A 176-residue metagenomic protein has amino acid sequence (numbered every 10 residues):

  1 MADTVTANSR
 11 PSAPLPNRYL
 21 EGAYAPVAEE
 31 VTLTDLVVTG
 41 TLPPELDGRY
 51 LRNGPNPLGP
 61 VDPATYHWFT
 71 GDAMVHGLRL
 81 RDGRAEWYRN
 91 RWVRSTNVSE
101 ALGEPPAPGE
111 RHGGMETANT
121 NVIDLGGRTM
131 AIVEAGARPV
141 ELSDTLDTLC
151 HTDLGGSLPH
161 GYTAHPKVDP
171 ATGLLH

Functional and structural regions predicted by a protein language model:
A2-M74, L78-P108: N-terminal regions that are enriched for targeting/export leaders and immediately downstream pro/stem segments
V93-H176: Well-ordered mid-protein domain cores that form the structural environment of catalytic cofactors
